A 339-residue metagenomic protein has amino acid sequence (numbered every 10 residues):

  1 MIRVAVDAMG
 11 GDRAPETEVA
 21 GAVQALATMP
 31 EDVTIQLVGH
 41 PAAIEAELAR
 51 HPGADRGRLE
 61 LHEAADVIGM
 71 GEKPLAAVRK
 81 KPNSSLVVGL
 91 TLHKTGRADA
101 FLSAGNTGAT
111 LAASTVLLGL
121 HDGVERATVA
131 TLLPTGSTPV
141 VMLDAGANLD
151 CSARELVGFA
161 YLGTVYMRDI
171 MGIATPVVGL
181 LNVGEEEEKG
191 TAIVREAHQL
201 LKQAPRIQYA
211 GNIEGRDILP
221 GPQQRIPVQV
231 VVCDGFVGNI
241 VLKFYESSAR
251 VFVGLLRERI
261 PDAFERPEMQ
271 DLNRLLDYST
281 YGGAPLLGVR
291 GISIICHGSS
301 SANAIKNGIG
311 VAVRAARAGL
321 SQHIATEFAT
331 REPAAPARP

Functional and structural regions predicted by a protein language model:
A5-E16, V78, A147-V157, I295-A302: Short, glycine-rich nucleotide/cofactor-binding loops
D7, L37-G39, H62, S103-G105 (+6 more regions): Short beta-strand segments
D12-M70: N-terminal glycine-rich anion-binding loop in soluble enzyme alpha/beta folds
A14-E18, I44, P82-G96, A100-S114 (+8 more regions): Short glycine/serine/threonine-rich phosphate/pyrophosphate-binding segments that cradle anionic phosphate groups
P15-T17, M29-Q36, A42, L149-G215 (+1 more regions): Glycine-rich phosphate/diphosphate-binding loop of Rossmann-like nucleotide-binding domains
P52-A98: Phosphate/nucleotide-donor binding subsite
T115-M142, P220-V231, G235-P339: Glycine-rich phosphate/nucleotide-binding loop
